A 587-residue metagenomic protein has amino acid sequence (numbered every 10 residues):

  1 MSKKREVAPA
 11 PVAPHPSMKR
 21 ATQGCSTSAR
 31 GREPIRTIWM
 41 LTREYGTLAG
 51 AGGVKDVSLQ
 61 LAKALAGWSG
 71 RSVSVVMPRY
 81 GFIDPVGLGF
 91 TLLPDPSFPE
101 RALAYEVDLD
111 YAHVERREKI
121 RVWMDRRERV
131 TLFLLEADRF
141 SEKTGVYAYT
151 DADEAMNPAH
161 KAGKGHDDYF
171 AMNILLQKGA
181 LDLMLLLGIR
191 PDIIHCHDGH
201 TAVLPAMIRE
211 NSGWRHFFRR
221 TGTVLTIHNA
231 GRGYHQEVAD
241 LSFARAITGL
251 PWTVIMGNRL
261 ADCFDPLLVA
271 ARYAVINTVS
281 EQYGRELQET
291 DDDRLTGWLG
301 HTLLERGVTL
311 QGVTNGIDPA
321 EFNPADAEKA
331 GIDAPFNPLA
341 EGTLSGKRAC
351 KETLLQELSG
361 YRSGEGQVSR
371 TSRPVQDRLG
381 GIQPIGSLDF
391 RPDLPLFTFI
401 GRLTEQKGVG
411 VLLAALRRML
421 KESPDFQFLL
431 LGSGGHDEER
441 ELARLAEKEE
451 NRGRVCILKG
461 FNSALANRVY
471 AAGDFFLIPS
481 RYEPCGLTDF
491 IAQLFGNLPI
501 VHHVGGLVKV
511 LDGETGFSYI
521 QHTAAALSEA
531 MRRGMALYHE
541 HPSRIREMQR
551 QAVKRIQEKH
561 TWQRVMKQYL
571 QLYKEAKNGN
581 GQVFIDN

Functional and structural regions predicted by a protein language model:
S2-P11, H15-N587: Catalytic cores of nucleotide-sugar-dependent glycosyltransferases that transfer UDP/GDP/TDP-activated
